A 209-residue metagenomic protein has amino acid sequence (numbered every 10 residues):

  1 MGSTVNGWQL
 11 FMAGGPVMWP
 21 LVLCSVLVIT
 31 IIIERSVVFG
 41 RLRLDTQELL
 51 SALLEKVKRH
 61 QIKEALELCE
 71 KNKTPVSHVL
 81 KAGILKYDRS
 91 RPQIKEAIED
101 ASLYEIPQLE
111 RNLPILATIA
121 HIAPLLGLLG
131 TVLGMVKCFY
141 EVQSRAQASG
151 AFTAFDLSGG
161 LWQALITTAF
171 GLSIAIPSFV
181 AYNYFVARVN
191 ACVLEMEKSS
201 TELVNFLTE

Functional and structural regions predicted by a protein language model:
M1-E48: Hydrophobic membrane-targeting segments
V5-G14, E99-A123, A154-I166: Alpha-helical membrane-interface segments at transmembrane helix boundaries
G15, I29, A65, L80 (+3 more regions): Residue-level signature of catalytic and energy-coupling elements of molecular machines, predominantly ATP/GTP-dependent
M18-I31, A120-G130, I174-S178: Alpha-helical transmembrane segments of integral membrane proteins
M18-W19, E64, T131-G134, C138 (+3 more regions): Short, electropositive, low-hydrophobicity segments enriched in small/polar residues
I33-V38, I176-R188: Alpha-helical transmembrane segments of multi-pass membrane proteins
R43-L126, L133-S149, N183-E209: Predominantly long cytosolic amphipathic alpha-helical stalk/bundle segments
F155-N183: Pore-lining and gate-forming transmembrane alpha-helices of multi-pass membrane transport proteins
